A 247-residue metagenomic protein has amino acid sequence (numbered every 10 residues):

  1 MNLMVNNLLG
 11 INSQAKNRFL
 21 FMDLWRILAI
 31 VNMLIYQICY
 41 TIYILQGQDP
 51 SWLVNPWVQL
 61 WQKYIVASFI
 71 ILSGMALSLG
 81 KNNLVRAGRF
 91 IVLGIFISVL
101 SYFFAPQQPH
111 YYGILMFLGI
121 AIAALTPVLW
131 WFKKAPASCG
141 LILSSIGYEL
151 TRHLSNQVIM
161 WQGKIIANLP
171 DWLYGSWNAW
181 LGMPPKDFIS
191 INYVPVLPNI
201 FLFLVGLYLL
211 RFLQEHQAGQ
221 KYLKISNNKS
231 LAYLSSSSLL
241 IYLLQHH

Functional and structural regions predicted by a protein language model:
M1-H247: Alpha-helical transmembrane segments and their immediate juxtamembrane cytosolic regions
